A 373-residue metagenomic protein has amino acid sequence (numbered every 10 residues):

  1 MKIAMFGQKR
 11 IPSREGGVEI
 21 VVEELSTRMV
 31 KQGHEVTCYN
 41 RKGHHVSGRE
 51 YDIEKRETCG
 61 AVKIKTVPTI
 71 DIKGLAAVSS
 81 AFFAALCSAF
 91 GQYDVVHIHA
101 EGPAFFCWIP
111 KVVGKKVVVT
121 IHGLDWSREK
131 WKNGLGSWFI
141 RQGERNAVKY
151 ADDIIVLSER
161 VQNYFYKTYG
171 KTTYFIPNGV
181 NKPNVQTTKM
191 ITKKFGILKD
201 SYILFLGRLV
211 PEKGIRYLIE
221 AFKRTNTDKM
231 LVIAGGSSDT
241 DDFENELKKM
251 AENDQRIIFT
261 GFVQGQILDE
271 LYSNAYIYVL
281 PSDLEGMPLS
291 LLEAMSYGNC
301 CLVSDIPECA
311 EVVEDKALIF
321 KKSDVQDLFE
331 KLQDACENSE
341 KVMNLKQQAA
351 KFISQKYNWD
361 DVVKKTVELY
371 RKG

Functional and structural regions predicted by a protein language model:
I20, S201, F205, V210-R224 (+1 more regions): A conserved mid-protein helix/loop that constitutes part of the nucleotide-sugar donor-binding site
K42-H44, V180, L206, M230-N245 (+1 more regions): Glycosyltransferase donor-sugar binding loop
L86-A89, G136-I154: Membrane-proximal helix-turn-helix segments that form the acceptor-binding/catalytic region of lipid-linked
E244-Q266: Nucleotide-activated donor-binding/catalytic signature segment of Leloir-type glycosyltransferases, i.e., the conserved
F262-V263, E270-A275: Short alpha-helical donor nucleotide-sugar binding micro-motif in glycosyltransferases
D283: Aromatic "clamp/platform" in nucleotide-sugar-dependent glycosyltransferases that forms part of the donor/acceptor
C300-V303: Short hydrophobic beta-strand element within catalytic cores of glycosyltransferases and related nucleotide-activated
L318-Q326, D334-E340: Conserved acidic donor-binding segment of nucleotide-sugar-dependent glycosyltransferases
